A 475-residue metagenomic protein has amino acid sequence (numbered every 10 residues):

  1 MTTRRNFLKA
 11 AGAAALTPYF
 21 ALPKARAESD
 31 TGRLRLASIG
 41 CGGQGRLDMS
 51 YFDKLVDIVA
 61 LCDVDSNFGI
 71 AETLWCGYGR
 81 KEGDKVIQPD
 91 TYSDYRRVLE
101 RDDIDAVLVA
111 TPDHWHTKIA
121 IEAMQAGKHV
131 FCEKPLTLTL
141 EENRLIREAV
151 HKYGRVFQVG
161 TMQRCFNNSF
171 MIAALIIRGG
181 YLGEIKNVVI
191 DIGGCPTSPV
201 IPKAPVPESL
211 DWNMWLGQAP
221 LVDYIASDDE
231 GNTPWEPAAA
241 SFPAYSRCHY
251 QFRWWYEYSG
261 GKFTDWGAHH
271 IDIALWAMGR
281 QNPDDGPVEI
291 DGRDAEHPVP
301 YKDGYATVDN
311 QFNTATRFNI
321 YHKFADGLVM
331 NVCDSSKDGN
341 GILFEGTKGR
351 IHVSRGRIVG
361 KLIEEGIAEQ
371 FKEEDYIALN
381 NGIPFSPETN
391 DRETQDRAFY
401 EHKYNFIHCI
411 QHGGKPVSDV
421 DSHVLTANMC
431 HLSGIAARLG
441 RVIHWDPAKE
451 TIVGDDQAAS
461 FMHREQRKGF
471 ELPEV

Functional and structural regions predicted by a protein language model:
M1-C132, E141-V156: N-terminal glycine-/serine-/threonine-rich beta1-alpha1-beta2 phosphate-ribose binding loop of Rossmann-like
L8, M49, R96-L99, L108 (+11 more regions): Non-transmembrane alpha-helical segments in soluble domains of secreted/periplasmic/extracellular proteins
A15, V56, K128, R147-V150 (+11 more regions): A generic secondary-structure signal for well-formed alpha-helical elements
G40, Y181-P199, D211-N213, G217-I225 (+2 more regions): NAD(P)-dependent dehydrogenases' Rossmann-like dinucleotide-binding region
D48, C62-I70, C76, W266 (+1 more regions): Glycine-enriched catalytic-core subsegment of oxygenase/oxidase enzymes
H129-F131, T137-G217: A contiguous active-site-proximal alpha/beta segment in oxidoreductase catalytic domains
V189-P243, L362, H463-E465: Core domains of carbohydrate- and sulfate-ester-processing enzymes
N213-D326: Rossmann-like dinucleotide-binding domain that binds NAD(P)(H)
